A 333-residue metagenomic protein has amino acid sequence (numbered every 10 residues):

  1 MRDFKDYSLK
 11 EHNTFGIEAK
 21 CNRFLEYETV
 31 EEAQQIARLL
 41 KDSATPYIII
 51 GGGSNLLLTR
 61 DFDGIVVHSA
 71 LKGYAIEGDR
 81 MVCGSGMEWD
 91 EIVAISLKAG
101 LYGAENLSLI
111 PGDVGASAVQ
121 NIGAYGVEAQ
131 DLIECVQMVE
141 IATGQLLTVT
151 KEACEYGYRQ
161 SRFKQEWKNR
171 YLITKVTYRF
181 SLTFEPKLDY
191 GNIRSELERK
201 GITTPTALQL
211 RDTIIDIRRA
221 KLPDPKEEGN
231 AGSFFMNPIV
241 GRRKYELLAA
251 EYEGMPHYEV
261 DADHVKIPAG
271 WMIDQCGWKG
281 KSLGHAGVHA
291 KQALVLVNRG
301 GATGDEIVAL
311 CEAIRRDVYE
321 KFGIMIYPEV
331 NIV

Functional and structural regions predicted by a protein language model:
M1-T143: Anion-binding (especially nucleotide phosphate/pyrophosphate-binding) glycine-rich loop and adjoining beta-alpha core
F4-K5, K10-I17, L56, L146-D305 (+1 more regions): Phosphate/pyrophosphate- and phosphate-bearing ligand-binding catalytic cores of soluble enzymes
L101, G304-I307: Beta-rich strand-turn-strand
I314: Phosphate/pyrophosphate-binding loops and the adjoining catalytic core of nucleotide-dependent enzymes
